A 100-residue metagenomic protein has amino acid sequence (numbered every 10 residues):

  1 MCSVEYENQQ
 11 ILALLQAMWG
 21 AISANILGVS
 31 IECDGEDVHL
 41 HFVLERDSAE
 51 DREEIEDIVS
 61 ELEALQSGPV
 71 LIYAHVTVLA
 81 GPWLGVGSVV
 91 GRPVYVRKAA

Functional and structural regions predicted by a protein language model:
M1-L27: N-proximal, solvent-exposed amphipathic alpha-helical segments enriched in charged/polar residues
L12, I55-V59: Short amphipathic alpha-helical segment that frequently serves as the phosphate-/nucleotide-binding helix
I22-H39: Short edge beta-strands and adjacent turn/loop segments
S30, H41-V43, H75: Residue-level recognition of well-ordered beta-strand positions that form the cores of beta-sheet-rich folds across
H39-I55: A short interface-forming secondary-structure element
I55, G68-P69, G81-L84: Predominantly extracellular/lumenal beta-strand repeat domains
E61-Y73: Structural alpha-beta junctions
H75-A100: Polar/charged, Gly/Pro-rich intrinsically disordered segments
